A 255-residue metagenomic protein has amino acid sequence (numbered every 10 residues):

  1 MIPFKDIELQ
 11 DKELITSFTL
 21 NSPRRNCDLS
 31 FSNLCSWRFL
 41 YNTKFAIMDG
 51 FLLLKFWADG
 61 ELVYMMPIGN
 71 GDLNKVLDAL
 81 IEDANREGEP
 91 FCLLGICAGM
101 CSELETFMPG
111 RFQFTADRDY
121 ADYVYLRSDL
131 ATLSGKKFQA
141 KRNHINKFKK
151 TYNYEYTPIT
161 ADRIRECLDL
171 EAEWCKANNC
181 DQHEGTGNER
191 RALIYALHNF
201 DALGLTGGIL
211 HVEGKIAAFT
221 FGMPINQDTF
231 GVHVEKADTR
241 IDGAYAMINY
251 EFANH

Functional and structural regions predicted by a protein language model:
M1-E8: Long, contiguous, compositionally biased segments that the model treats as domain-scale units
Q10-R38: Intrinsically disordered, low-complexity, positively charged segments
C27-G99, L104, H211-D238: Conserved donor-binding loop and adjoining core beta-sheet/short helix segment in diverse acyl/aminoacyl transferases
D28-K44, G185-G204: Active-site rim helix/loop that mediates acceptor-substrate recognition in acyltransferases
A79-R86, K147, E173, Y195-N199 (+1 more regions): A generic secondary-structure signal
P90-I96, V124, Y156-T160, I209: A structural signal for short, well-ordered beta-strand segments and their strand-loop junctions that often border
G110-H183: Acyltransferase donor/substrate-recognition loop-hinge adjacent to the catalytic core
N188-H255: Accessory, usually C-terminal, subdomains that scaffold auxiliary metal cofactors
